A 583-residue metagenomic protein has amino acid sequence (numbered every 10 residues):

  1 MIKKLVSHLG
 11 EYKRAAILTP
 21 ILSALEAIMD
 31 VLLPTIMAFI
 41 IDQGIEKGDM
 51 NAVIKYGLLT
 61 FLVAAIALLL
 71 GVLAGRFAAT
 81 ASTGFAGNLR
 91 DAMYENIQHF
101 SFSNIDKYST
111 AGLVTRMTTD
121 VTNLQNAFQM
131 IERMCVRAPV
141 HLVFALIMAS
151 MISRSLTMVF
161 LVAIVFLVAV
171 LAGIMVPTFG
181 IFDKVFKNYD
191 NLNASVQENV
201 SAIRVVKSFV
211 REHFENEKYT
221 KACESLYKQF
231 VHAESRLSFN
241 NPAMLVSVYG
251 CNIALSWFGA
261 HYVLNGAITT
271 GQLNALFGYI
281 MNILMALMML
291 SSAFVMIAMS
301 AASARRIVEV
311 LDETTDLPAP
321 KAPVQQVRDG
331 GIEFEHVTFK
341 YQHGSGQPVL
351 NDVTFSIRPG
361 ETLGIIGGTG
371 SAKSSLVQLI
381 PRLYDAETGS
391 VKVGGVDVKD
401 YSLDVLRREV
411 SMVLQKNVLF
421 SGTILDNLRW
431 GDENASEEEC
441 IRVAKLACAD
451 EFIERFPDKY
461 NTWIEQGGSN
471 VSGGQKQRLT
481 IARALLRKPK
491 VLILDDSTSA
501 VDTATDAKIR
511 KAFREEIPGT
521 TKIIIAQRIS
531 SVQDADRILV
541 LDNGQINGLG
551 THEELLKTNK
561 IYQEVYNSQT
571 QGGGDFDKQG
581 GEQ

Functional and structural regions predicted by a protein language model:
M1-E11, L113: A short amphipathic helical element positioned immediately N-terminal to and/or at the very start of a transmembrane
G10, A16-L73, F77, S150-S155 (+1 more regions): Transmembrane helix-loop-helix hairpins at lipid-water interfaces of multipass membrane proteins, especially the type-1
E11-R14, H99-S103, T119-E132, V136 (+6 more regions): An intracellular "coupling" helix at the cytosolic face of ABC transporter transmembrane type-1 domains
I21, L25, M29-L33, L58 (+7 more regions): Hydrophobic alpha-helical transmembrane segments of ABC transporter permease domains
I21-L22, M29-D42, V63-T110, V114 (+12 more regions): Juxtamembrane helix-loop junctions of ABC transporter transmembrane domains
K47-G48, T83, D91-T115, T119-V121 (+5 more regions): Short intracellular "coupling" helices and adjacent cytoplasmic loop segments at the cytosolic face of multi-pass
D49-V53, F144, M148-V162, V176 (+2 more regions): Helix-loop-helix
Q326-Q583: ABC-type nucleotide-binding domain
